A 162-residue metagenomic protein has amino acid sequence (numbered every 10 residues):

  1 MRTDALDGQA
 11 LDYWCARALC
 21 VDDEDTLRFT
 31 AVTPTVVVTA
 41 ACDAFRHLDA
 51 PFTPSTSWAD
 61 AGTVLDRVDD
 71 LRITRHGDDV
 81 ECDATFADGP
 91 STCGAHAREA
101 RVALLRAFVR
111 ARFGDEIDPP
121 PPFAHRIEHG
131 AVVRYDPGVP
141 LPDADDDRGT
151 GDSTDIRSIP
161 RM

Functional and structural regions predicted by a protein language model:
M1-M162: Glycine-rich anion-binding surface patch
